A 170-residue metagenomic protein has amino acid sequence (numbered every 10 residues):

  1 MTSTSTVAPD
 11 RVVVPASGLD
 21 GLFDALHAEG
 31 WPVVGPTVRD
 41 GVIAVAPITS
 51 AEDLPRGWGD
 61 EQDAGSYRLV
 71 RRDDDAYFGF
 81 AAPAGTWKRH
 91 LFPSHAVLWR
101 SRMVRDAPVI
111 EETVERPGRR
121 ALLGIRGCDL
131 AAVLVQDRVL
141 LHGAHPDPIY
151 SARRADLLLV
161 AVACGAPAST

Functional and structural regions predicted by a protein language model:
M1-T170: Iron-sulfur-associated redox domains of electron-transfer enzymes in respiratory and anaerobic energy metabolism
